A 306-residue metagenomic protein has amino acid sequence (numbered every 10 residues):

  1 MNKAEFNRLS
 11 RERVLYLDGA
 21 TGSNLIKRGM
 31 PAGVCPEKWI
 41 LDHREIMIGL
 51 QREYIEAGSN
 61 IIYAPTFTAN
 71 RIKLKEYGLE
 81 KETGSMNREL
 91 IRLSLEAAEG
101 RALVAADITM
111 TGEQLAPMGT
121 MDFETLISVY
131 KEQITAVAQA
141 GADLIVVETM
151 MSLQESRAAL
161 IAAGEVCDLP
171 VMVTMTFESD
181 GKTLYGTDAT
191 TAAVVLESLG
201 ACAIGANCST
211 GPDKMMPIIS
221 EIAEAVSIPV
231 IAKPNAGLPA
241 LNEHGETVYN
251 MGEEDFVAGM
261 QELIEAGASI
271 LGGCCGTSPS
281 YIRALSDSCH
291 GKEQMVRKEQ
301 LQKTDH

Functional and structural regions predicted by a protein language model:
M1-H306: Domain-level signal for soluble alpha/beta catalytic cores
